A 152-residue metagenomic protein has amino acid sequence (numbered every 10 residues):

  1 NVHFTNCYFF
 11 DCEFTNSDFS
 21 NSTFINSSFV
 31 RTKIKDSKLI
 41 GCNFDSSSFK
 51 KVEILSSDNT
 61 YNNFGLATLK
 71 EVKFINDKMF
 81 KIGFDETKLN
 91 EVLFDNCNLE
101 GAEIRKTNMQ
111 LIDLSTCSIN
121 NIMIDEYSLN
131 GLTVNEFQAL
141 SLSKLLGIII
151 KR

Functional and structural regions predicted by a protein language model:
N1-R152: Tandem repeat scaffolds
